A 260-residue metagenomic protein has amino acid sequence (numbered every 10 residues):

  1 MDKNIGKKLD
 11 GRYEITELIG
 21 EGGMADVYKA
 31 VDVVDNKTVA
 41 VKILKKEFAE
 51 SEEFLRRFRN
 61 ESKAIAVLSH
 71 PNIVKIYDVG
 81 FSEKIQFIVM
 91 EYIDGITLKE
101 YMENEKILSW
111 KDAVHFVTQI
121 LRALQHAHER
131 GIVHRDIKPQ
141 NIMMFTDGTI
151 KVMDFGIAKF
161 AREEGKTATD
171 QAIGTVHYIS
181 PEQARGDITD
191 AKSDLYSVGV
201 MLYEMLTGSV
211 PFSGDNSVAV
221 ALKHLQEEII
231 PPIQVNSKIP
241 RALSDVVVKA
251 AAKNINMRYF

Functional and structural regions predicted by a protein language model:
T16-G22, V27: Protein kinase glycine-rich loop
K45-V67: AlphaC helix of the eukaryotic protein kinase fold
V79: Activation-segment/catalytic-loop signature of the eukaryotic protein kinase fold
E83-T97, Y101, E105: Conserved short submotifs of the Hanks-type protein kinase catalytic core that shape the nucleotide-binding pocket
F116-V117: Activation segment signature within eukaryotic-like protein kinase domains
I120-I132: Protein kinase catalytic-loop region centered on the HRD/HxD motif
H177-F260: C-terminal lobe helix-coil module of Hanks-type protein kinase domains
